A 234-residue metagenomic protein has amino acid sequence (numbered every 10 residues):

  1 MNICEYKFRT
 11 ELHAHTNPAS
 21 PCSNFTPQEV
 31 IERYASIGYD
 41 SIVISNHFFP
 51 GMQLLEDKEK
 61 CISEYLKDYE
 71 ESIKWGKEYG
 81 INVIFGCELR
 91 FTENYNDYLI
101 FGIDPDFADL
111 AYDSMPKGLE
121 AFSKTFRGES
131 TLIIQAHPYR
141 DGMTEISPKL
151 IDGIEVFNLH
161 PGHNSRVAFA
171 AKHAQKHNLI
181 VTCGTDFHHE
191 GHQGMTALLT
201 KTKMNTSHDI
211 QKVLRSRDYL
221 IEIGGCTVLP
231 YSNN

Functional and structural regions predicted by a protein language model:
M1-L12, T16, S20, P27-E32 (+2 more regions): Charged catalytic cores and adjacent phosphate/nucleic-acid-binding surfaces used for phosphate/nucleic-acid chemistry
M1-T92, K149, G191: An N-terminally biased module of ancient metal coordination in phosphate/nucleic-acid-related enzymes
N2-C4, R9, A35, I73-K77 (+2 more regions): Surface-exposed amphipathic alpha-helices with a cationic face
P18-C22, C61-I62, D109-D113, L132-I134 (+1 more regions): Short, flexible loop segments at the rims of nucleotide/cofactor-binding pockets, characterized by
I42-I44, I134-Q135, E155: Conserved beta-strand positions in the central sheet of alpha/beta enzyme cores
E64-Y65, Y112-A121, N164-K172: Active-site-adjacent beta->alpha loops and helix N-cap segments on the catalytic face of soluble alpha/beta enzymes
N96-S130: Binuclear metal-dependent hydrolase catalytic cores centered on His/Asp/Glu-rich metal-binding motifs
